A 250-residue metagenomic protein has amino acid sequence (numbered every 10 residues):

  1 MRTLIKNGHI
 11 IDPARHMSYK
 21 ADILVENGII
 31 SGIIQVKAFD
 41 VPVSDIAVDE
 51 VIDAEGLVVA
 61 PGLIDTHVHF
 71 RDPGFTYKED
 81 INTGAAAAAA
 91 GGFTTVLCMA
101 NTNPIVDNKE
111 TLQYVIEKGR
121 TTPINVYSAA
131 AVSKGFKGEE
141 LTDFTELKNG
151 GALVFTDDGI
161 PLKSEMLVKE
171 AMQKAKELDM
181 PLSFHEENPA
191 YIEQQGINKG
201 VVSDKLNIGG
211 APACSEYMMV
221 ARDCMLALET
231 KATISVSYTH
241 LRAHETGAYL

Functional and structural regions predicted by a protein language model:
M1-D45: N-terminal metal-binding scaffold of metallo-dependent hydrolase/deaminase domains
D40-V59: Active-site metal-binding motif and surrounding structural segment of the metallo-beta-lactamase
A54-G119: Metal-associated gating/positioning segment near the N- to mid-region
N82-V106, T122-K134, K148-K163, D179-E187 (+1 more regions): Divalent metal-dependent hydrolysis catalytic cores, especially in the metallo-beta-lactamase
G91-F93, I116-N125, E187-T230: Active-site gating loops and adjacent loop-to-helix segments of metal-dependent hydrolytic enzymes
N108-L112, I116, K137-T145, I192-N198: Distinct, well-ordered alpha-helical segments
I160-F184, N188, A211-S215, M219: Metal-dependent enolase-superfamily TIM-barrel catalytic cores that perform enediolate-based chemistry
T239-T246: Conserved small/polar residues in nucleotide/adenosyl-binding loops
